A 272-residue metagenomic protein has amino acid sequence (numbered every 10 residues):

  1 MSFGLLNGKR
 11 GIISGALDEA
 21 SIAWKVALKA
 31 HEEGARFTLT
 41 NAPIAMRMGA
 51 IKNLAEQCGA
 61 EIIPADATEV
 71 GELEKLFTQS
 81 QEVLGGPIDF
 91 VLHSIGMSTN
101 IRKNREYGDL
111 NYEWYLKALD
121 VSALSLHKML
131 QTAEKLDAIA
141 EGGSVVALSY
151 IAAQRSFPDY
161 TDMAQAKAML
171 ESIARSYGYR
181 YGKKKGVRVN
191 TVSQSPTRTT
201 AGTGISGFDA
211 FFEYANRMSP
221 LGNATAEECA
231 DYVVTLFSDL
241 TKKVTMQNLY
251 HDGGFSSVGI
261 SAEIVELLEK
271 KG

Functional and structural regions predicted by a protein language model:
F3-L39: Canonical Rossmann dinucleotide-binding motif of NAD(H)/NADP(H)-dependent dehydrogenases/reductases, specifically
I13, L92, V146, V189-V192 (+3 more regions): Hydrophobic structural elements of the Rossmann-like NAD(P)H-binding subdomain that define the short-chain
G15-K25, G96-K184, S193-T199, G222 (+1 more regions): Catalytic loop of short-chain dehydrogenase/reductase
A30, Y181, L236: Aromatic pocket-lining residues of Rossmann-like dinucleotide-binding sites
A35-I51: Conserved glycine-rich Rossmann-like NAD(P)H-binding loop of the short-chain dehydrogenase/reductase
A55-Q57, I63-E74, T78-K117, K135 (+5 more regions): Conserved mid-core segment of classical short-chain dehydrogenase/reductases
L124, V187, T191, D209-V244 (+1 more regions): C-terminal helical subdomain
T245-G272: Short C-terminal tail/terminal secondary-structure segment of NAD(P)H-dependent dehydrogenase/reductase domains
